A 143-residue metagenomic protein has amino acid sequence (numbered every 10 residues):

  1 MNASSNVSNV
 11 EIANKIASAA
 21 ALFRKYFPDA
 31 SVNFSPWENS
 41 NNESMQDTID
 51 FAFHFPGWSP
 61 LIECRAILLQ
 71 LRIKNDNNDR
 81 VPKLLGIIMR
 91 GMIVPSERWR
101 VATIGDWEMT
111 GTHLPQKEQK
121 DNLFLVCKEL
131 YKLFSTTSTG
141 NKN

Functional and structural regions predicted by a protein language model:
M1-A52: Charge-rich, low-complexity N-terminal segments
K25, D29, P36, F53-G57 (+3 more regions): Intrinsically disordered, low-complexity regions enriched in small/polar residues
A30-G86: Amphipathic, interaction-prone secondary-structure segments
L68-N143: Intrinsically disordered, low-complexity regulatory regions enriched in serine/threonine/proline and acidic residues
